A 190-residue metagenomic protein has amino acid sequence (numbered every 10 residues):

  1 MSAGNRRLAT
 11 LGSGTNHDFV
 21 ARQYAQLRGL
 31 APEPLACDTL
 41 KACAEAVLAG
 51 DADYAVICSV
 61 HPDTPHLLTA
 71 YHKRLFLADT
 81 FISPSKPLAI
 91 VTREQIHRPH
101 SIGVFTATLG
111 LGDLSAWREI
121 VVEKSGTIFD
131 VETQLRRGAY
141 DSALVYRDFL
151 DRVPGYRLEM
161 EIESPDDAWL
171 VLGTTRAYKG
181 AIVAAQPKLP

Functional and structural regions predicted by a protein language model:
M1-P190: Domain-level signature for soluble enzymes in the chorismate/prephenate branch of the shikimate pathway
